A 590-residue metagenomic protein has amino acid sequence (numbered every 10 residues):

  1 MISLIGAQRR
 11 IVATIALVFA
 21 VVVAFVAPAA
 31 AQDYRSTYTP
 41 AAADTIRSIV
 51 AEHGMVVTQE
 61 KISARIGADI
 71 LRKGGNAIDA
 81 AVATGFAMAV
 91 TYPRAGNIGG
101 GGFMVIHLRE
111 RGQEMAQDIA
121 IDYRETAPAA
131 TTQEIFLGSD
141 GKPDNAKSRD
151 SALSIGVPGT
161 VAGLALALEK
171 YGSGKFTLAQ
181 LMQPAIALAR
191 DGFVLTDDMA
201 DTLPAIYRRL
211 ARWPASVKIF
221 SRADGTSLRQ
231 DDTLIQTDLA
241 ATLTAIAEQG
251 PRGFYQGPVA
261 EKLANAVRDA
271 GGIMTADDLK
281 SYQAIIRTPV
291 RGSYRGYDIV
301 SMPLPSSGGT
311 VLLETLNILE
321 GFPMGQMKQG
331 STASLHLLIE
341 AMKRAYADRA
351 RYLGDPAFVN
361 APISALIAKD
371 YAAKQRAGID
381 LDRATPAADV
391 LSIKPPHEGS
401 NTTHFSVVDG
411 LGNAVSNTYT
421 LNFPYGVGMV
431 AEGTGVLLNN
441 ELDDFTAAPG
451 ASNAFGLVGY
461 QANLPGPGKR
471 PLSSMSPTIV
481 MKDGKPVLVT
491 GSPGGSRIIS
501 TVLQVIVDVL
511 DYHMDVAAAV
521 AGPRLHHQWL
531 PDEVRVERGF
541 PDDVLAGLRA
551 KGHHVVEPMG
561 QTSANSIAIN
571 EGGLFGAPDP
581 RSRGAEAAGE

Functional and structural regions predicted by a protein language model:
M1-R9: N-terminal secretory signal peptides that target proteins for export/translocation
V12-F25: Bacterial N-terminal signal peptides
Q32-R65, D69, A77-I78, V82-Q249 (+5 more regions): Noncatalytic scaffold domains of N-terminal-nucleophile
D33-Y34, A215, S221, G321-L421 (+5 more regions): Internal maturation/activation junctions in enzymes
T91-N97, F103-A120, I273-T275, N413-K482 (+2 more regions): Active-site rim segments in enzyme catalytic domains, especially the processed small/beta chain of N-terminal
G96, G101-L108, T403-V407, P477-I479 (+2 more regions): Short beta-strand scaffold segments in enzyme catalytic cores
I286, G399-T402, P424, S473-M475: Short, small/polar residue-rich loop motifs at catalytic or cofactor-binding pockets
K469, D511-M559: Extended C-terminal subregions enriched in glycine
